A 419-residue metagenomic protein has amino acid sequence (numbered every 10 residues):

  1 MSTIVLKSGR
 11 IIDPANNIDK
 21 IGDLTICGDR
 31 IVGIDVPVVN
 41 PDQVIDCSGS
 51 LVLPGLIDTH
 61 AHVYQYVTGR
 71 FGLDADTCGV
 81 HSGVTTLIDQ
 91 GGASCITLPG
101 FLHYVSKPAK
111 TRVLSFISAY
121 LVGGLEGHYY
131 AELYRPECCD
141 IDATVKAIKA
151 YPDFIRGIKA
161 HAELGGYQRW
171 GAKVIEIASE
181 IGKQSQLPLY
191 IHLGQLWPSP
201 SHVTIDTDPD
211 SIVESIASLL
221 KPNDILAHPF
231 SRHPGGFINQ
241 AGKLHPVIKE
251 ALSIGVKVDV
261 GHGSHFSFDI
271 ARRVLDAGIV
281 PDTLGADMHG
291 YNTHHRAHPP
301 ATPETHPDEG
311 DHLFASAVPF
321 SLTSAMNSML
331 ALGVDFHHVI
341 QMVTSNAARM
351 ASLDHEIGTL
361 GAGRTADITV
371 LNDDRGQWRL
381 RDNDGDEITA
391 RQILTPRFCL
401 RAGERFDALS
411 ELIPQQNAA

Functional and structural regions predicted by a protein language model:
M1-L53: Histidine-rich, glycine-flanked metal-binding segment
G9, L24, D29, G49 (+10 more regions): Divalent metal-coordination and catalytic microenvironments
C47-P108: Metal-associated gating/positioning segment near the N- to mid-region
G55-A61, L87-D89, V113-I117, R156-A160 (+4 more regions): Hydrophobic faces of well-ordered beta-strands that scaffold small-molecule active sites in alpha/beta enzyme cores
S82-I88, G92-A93, P108-P136, K159-G166: Metal-cofactor-binding active-site regions of metalloenzymes
G100, C139-V258, H265-D282: Histidine/acidic residue-rich metal-binding segments in metalloenzymes
A271-R375: His/Asp/Glu-enriched, well-ordered alpha-helical/loop segment that forms or immediately abuts the divalent-metal
T365-Q416: C-terminal cap of metal-dependent C-N hydrolases
